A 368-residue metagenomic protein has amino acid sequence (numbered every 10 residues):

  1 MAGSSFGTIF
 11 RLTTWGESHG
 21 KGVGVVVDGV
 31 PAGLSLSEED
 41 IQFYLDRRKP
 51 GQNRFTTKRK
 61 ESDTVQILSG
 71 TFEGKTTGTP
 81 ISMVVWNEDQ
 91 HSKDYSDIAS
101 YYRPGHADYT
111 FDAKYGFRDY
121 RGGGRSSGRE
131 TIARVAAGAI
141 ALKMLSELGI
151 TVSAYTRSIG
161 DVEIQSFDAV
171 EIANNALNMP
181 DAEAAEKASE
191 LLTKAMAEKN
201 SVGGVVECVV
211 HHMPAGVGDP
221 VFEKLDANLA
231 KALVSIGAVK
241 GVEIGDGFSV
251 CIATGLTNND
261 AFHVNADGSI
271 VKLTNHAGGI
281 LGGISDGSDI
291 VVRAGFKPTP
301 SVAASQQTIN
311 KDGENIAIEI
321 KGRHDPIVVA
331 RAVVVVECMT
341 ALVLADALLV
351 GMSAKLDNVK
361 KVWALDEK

Functional and structural regions predicted by a protein language model:
M1-R59: N-terminal, positively charged regions that mediate nucleic acid binding
R11-T14, D119-E130, A215-D219, N275-I280 (+1 more regions): A short glycine/serine-rich beta->alpha loop
W15, K21, K199-V202, V206-N315: Glycine-rich anion/phosphate-binding loop at the beta-strand->alpha-helix junction
K21-G33, R129-I150, E223, A227-K231 (+3 more regions): Alpha-helical support elements that line or immediately flank enzyme active sites and cofactor-binding pockets
Y44-P104, D108: Glycine-rich, N-terminal phosphate-binding loop and its surrounding beta-alpha-beta segment
A99-G124, Q306-H324: Short acidic, glycine/tyrosine-flanked loop/strand segments centered on an H-E-D-like triad
A113-V221: Glycine-rich, mobile lid/loop segments that gate access to catalytic sites or pores
S301-K368: Internal helix-turn-beta structural module
